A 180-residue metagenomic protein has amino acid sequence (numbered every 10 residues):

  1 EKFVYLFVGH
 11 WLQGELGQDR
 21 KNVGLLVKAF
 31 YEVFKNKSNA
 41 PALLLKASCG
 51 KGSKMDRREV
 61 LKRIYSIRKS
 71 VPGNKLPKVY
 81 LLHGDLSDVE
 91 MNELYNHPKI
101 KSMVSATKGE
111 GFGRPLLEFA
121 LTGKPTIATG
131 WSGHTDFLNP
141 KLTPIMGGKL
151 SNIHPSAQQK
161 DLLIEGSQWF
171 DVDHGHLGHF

Functional and structural regions predicted by a protein language model:
E1-E90, D171: Conserved catalytic-core segment of nucleotide-activated headgroup transferases in glycan assembly
L82, I145-G147: Hydrophobic residues at beta-strand termini and immediately following loops that shape nucleotide-binding pockets
S87-K101, L121, P155: Short acidic alpha-helix that forms the nucleotide-activated donor recognition element in Leloir-type transferases
N92, L117-K124, S132-D136: Short alpha-helical segment that forms part of, or immediately flanks, the ligand-binding pocket in carbohydrate-active
S102-V104, I127: A short hydrophobic beta-strand element within the catalytic core of glycosyltransferases that build diverse glycans
K108: Aromatic "clamp/platform" in nucleotide-sugar-dependent glycosyltransferases that forms part of the donor/acceptor
P125-A128, L142-I145: Short hydrophobic beta-strand element within catalytic cores of glycosyltransferases and related nucleotide-activated
K149-F180: C-terminal "capping" alpha-helix adjacent to the active site of nucleotide-linked donor transferases in cell-envelope
